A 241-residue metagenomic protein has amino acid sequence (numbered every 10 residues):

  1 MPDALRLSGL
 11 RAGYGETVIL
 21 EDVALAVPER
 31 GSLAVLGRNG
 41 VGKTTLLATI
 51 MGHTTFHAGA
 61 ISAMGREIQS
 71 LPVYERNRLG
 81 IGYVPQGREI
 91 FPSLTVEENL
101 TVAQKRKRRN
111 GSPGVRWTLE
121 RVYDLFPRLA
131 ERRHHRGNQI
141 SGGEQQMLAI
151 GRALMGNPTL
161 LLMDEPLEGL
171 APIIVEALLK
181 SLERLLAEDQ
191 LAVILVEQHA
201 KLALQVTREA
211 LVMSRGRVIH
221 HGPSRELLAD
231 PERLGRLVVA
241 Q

Functional and structural regions predicted by a protein language model:
L36-R38: The feature captures the beta-strand-to-loop junction immediately N-terminal to the Walker
M51: Helix-to-loop junction immediately C-terminal to a conserved catalytic motif
G59-I68, L79, P113-L119: Conserved ABC transporter NBD signature motif
D124, V206, V212-R217, H221 (+2 more regions): C-terminal boundary and immediately downstream tail of ABC-type ATPase nucleotide-binding domains
A153-L154: ABC ATPase C-loop
L161-E165: Catalytic Walker B motif of ABC-type/P-loop ATPase nucleotide-binding domains
E176-Q190: Helical segment within the ABC ATPase nucleotide-binding domain
